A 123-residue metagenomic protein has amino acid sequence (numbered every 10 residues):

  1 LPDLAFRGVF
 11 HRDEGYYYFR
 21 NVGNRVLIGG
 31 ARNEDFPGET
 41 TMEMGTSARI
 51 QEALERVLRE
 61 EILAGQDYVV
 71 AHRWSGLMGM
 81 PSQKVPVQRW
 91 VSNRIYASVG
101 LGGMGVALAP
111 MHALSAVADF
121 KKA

Functional and structural regions predicted by a protein language model:
D3-V91: Active-site lid/adjacent beta-loop-alpha segment flanking the redox-cofactor pocket in flavoenzymes
V87-A123: C-terminal lid/capping helical subdomain adjacent to the catalytic/cofactor pocket in oxidative enzymes
